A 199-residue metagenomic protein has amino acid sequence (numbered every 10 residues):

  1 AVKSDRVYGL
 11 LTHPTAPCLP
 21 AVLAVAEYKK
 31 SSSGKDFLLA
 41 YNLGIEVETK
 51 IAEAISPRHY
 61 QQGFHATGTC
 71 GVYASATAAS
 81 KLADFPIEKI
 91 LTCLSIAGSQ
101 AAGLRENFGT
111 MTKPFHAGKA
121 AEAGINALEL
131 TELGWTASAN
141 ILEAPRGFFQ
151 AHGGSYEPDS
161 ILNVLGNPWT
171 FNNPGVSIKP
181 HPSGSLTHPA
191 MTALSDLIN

Functional and structural regions predicted by a protein language model:
A1-E53, R58: Hydrophobic alpha-helical hairpins/lids featuring a short glycine-rich hinge
A1-V7, K50-Q62, L104-T110, N167-V176: Glycine/charged-rich beta-loop-alpha catalytic/anionic-binding loops adjacent to active sites
L10-A16, D36-Y41, H59-V72, T112-A117 (+1 more regions): Active-site nucleophile and cofactor-binding loops and adjacent substrate-binding regions of central metabolic enzymes
L43, V47-C70, T92, I96-Q100: Flexible glycine-/small-residue-enriched beta->alpha junction loops that bind anionic phosphate/pyrophosphate groups
A66-G68, V72, T77-N199: Functionally critical mobile loop/hinge segments
